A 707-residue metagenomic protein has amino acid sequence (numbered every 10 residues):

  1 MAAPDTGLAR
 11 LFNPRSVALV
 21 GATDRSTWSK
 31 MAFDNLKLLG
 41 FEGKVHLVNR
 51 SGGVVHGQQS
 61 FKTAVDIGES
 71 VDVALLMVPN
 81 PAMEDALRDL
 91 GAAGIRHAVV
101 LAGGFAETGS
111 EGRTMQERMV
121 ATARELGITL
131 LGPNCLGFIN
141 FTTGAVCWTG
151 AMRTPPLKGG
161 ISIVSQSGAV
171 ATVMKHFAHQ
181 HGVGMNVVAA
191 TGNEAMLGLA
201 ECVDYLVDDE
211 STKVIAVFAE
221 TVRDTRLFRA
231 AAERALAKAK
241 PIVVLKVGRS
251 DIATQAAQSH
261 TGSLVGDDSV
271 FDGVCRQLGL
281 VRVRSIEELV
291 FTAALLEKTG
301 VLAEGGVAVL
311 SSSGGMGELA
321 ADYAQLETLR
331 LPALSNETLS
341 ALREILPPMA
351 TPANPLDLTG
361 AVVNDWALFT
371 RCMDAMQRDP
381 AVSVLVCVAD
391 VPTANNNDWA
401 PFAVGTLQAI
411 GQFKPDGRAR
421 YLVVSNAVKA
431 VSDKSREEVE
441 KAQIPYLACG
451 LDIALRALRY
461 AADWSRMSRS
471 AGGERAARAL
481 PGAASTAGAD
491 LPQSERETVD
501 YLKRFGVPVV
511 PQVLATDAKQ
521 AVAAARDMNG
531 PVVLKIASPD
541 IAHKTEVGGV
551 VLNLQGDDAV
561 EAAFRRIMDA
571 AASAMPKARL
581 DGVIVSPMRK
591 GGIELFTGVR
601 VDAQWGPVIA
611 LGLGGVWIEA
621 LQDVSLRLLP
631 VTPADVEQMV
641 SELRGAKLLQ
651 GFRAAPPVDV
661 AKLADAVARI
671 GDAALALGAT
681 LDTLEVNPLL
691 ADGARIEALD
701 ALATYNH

Functional and structural regions predicted by a protein language model:
M1-H707: Catalytic-core regions of core metabolic enzymes, especially those transforming organic acids/acyl-group intermediates
